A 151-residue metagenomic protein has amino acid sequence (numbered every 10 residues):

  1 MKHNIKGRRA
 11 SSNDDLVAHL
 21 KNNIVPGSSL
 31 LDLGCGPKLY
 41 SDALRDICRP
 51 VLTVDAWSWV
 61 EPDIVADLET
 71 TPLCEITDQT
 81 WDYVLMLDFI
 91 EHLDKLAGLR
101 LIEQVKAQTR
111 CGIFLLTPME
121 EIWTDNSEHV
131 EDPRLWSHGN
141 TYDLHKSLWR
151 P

Functional and structural regions predicted by a protein language model:
M1-Y83, L99-I102, Q108, E131-L148: Conserved N-terminal segment of class I S-adenosyl-L-methionine
V60, P72, L93, M119-W123: Feature marks short, surface-exposed loop/turn motifs that line or immediately flank catalytic pockets and channel
Y83-K95: A short SAM/SAH-binding and catalytic strip from SAM-dependent methyltransferases
L93-Q104, T117: A short, conserved alpha-helix within the catalytic core of class I
T109-M119: Conserved beta-strand signature within the Rossmann-like core of class I S-adenosyl-L-methionine
T124-N126, R134: Intrinsic-disorder-linked linear interaction elements in eukaryotic regulatory proteins
